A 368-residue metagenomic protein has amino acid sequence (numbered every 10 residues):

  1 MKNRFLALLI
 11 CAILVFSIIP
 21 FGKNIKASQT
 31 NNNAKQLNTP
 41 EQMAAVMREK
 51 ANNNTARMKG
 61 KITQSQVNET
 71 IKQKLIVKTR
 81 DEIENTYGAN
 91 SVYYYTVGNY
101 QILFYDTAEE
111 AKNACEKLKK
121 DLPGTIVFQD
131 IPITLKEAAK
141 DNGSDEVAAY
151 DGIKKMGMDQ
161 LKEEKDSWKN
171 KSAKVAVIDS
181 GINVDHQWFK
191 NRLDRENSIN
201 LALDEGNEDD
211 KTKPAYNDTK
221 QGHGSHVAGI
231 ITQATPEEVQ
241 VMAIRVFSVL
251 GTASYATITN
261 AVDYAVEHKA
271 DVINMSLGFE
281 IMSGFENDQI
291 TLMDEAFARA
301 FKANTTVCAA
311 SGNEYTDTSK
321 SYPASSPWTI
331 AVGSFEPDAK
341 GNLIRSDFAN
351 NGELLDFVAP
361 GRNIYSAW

Functional and structural regions predicted by a protein language model:
M1-F5: Positively charged n-region of N-terminal signal peptides that target proteins for export
L6-L8, I13-V15, F21-E82, I126-A138 (+1 more regions): Autoinhibitory N-terminal propeptides
Q42-T55, K59, S91-Q101, N113-K174 (+2 more regions): Protease zymogen maturation seam
P123-T125, K171-K174, E237-M242, E267-I273 (+4 more regions): Loop/turn elements at helix/coil->beta-strand transitions in domains of secreted/extracellular proteins
D145-Q240, N260, E267-H268, F279-E280 (+1 more regions): Active-site core segment of subtilase-fold serine proteases
A228-T232, M242-S248, D271-V272, G361-W368: Hydrolase catalytic cores
I244, S334-W368: Catalytic-core environment of secreted peptidases
V246-W328, A339-D347, N351: Substrate-binding/access-modulating region of protease and related hydrolase catalytic domains
